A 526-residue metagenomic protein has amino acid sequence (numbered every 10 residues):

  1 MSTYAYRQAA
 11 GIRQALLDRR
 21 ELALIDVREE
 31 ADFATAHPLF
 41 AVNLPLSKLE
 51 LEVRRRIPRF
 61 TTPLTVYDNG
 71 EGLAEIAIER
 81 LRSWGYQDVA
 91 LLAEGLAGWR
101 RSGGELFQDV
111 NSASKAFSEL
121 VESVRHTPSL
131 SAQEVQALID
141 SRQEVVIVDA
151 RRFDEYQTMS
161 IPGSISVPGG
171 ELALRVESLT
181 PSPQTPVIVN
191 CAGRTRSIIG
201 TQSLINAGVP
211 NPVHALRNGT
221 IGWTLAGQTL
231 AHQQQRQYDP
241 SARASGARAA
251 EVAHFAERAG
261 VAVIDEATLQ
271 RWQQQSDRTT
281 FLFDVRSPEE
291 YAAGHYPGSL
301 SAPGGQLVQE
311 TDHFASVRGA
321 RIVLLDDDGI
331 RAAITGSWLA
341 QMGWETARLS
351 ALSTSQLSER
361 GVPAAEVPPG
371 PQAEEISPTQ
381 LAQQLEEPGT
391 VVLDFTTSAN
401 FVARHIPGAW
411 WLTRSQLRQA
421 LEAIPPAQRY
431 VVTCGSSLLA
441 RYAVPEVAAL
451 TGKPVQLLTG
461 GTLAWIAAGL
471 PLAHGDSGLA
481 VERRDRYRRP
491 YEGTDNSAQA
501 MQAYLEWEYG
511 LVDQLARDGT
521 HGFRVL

Functional and structural regions predicted by a protein language model:
M1-A23, V27-V146, A150-F281, V285-V391 (+1 more regions): Rhodanese-like catalytic fold shared by cysteine-dependent sulfurtransferases and DSP/PTP-type phosphatases
